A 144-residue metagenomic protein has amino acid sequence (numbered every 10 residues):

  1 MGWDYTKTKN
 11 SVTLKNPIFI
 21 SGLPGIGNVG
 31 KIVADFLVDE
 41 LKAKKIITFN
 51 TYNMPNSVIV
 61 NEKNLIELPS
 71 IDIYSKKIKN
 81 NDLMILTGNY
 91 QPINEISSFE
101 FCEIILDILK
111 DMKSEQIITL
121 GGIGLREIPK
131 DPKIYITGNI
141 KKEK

Functional and structural regions predicted by a protein language model:
M1-Y90: N-terminal short beta-loop-beta anion/metal-coordinating cradle
L65-K144: Glycine-rich phosphate- or other oxyanion-binding loops that anchor nucleotides, phosphorylated ligands
